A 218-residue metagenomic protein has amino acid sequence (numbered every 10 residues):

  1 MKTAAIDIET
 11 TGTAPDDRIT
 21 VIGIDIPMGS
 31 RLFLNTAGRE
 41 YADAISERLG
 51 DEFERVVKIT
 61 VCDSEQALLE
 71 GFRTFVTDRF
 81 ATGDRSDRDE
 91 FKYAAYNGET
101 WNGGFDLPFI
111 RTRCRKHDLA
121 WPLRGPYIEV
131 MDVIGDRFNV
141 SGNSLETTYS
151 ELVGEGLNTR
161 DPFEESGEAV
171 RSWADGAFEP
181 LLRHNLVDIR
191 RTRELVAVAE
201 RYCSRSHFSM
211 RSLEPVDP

Functional and structural regions predicted by a protein language model:
M1-K2, L213-P218: Terminal disorder- and signal-encoded targeting elements
M1-R111: Conserved non-catalytic scaffold segment of RNase H-like nuclease domains
P27, S86-S209, L213: Metal-dependent phosphoesterase core characteristic of DEDDh/y 3'-5' exonuclease domains
F33-R39, R124-I128, E214-V216: Short C-terminal domain-edge/linker segments immediately following a structured domain
